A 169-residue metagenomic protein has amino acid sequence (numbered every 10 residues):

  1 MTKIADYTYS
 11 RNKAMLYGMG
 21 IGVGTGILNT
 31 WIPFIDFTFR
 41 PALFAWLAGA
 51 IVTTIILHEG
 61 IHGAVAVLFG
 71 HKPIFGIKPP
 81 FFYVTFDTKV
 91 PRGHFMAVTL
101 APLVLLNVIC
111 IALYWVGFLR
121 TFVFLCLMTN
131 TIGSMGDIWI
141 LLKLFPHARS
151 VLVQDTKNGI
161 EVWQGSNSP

Functional and structural regions predicted by a protein language model:
M1-P33, F82-N167: Metalloprotease/metallohydrolase-associated module, dominated by Zn2+-dependent proteases
G26-N29, W46-L47, E59: Short acidic/polar alpha-helix capping motifs at helix-coil junctions
P33-F39: Membrane-interface helix termini and inter-helical loops of multi-pass transporters
F39-I56, F95: Short pre-active-site segment immediately N-terminal to the catalytic Zn-binding motif
P41-L43, H62, T85, F118-L119: Intrinsically disordered, low-complexity segments enriched in polar/charged residues with Gly/Pro, especially when
T54-V67, P102: Active-site recognition of the HExxH zinc-binding catalytic motif
H62-I74, H147: Catalytic Zn2+-binding segment of zinc metalloproteases
H71-F86: Juxtamembrane inter-helical linkers in multi-pass membrane proteins
